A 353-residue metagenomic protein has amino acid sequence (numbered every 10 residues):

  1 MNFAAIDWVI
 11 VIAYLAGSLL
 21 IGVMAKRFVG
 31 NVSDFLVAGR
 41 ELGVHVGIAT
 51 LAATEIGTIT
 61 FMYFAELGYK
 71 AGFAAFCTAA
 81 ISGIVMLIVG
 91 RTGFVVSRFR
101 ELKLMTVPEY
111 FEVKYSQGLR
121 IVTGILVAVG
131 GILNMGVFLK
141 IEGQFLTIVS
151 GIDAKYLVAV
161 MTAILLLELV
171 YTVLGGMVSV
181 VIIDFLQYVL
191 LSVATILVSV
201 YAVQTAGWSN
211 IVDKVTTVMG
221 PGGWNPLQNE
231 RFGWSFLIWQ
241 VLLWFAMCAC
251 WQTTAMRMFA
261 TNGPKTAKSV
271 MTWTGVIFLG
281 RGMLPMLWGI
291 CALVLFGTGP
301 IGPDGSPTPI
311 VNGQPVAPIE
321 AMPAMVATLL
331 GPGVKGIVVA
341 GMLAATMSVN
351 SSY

Functional and structural regions predicted by a protein language model:
M1-F61, T172-G175, Y188, A194-L197: Membrane-interface "cap" regions at the ends of multi-pass membrane proteins
N2-F3, V37-L42, V46, Y63-T78 (+3 more regions): Loop-to-helix junctions at membrane interfaces in multi-pass transport proteins
I6-L20, V85, V122-V129, A163-V170 (+5 more regions): Lipid-exposed faces of alpha-helical membrane segments in multi-pass integral membrane proteins
V9, F138, E142, W251 (+3 more regions): Hydrophobic (often cysteine-bearing) scaffold residues that line and stabilize catalytic clefts of nucleotide/cofactor
A16-V32, V89-P108, L167-V170, L174-G176 (+4 more regions): Juxtamembrane interface elements at the cytosolic ends of transmembrane helices in multi-pass membrane proteins
A52-A53, F76-V173, W239-F245, M256 (+2 more regions): Helix-loop-helix module between adjacent transmembrane segments
L330-V334, V339, T346-Y353: C-terminal substrate/ligand-recognition segments
